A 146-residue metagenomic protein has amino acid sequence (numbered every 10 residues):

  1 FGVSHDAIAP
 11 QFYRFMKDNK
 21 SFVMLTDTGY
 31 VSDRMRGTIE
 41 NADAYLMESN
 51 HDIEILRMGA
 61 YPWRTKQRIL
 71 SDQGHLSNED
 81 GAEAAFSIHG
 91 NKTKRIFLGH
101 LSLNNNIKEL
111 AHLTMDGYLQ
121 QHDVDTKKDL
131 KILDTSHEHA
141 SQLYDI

Functional and structural regions predicted by a protein language model:
F1-A44, L143-I146: Core dinuclear metal-dependent hydrolase active-site scaffold
G2-S4, E48, S136-E138: Residues at the C-termini of beta-strands that transition into short coil/loop
D27, L101, H137: Cofactor-binding loop segments of dinucleotide-utilizing enzymes, especially the Rossmann-like FAD- and NAD(P)+-binding
S32-L133: Cap/insert and terminal regions of metallo-dependent hydrolase folds
L130-I146: Short, basic/aromatic-enriched C-terminal tail that caps enzymatic domains
